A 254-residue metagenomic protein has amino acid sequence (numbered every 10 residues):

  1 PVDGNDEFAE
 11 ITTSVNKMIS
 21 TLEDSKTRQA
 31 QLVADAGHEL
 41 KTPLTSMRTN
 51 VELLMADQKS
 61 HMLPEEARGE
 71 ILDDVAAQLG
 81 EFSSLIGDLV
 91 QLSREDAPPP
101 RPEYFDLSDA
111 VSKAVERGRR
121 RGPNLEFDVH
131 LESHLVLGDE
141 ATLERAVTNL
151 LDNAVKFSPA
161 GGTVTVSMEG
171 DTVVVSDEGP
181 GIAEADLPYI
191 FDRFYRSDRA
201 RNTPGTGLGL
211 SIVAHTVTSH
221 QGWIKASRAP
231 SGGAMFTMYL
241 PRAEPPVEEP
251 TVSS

Functional and structural regions predicted by a protein language model:
D3-R28: Amphipathic coiled-coil signaling helices used for dimeric signal transmission
L22-P64, R68-D74: Membrane-proximal coiled-coil signaling linkers
D96-R101, L131, L135-G138: Conserved micro-motifs of the catalytic ATP-binding
A154-V155: Short helix-loop "hinge" at the ATP-lid/N-box region of the Bergerat-fold HATPase_c
I182-R196, V252: Short conserved segment of the HATPase_c
G209, V213: Short alpha-helical Gxxx[C/S/T] motif in the catalytic ATP-binding
V217-T218: Detector for a conserved hydrophobic position within an alpha-helical segment of the HATPase_c
G222-W223: Conserved glycine-rich
